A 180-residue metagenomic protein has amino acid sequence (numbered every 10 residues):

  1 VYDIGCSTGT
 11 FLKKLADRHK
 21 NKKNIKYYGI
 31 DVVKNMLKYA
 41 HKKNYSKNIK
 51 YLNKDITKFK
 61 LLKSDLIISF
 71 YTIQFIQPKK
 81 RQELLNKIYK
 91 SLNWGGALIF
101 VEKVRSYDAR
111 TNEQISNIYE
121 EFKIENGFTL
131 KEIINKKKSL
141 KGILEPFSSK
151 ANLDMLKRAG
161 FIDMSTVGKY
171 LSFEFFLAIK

Functional and structural regions predicted by a protein language model:
Y2, S7-T57: Class I SAM-dependent methyltransferase SAM/SAH-binding core
K58-L62: Short conserved loop adjoining the S-adenosyl-L-methionine
I68: A conserved beta-strand element that flanks and buttresses the S-adenosyl-L-methionine
Y71-Q74: Short catalytic micro-motifs in class I SAM-dependent methyltransferases
Q82-W94: A short glycine-rich, Lys/Arg-flanked "PGG" loop and its adjoining helix->strand segment in the class I
G95-E102: Conserved beta-strand signature within the Rossmann-like core of class I S-adenosyl-L-methionine
K103-R158: C-terminal alpha-helical "lid/dimerization" subdomain adjacent to the S-adenosyl-L-methionine
I162-K180: Core SAM-dependent methyltransferase catalytic element
